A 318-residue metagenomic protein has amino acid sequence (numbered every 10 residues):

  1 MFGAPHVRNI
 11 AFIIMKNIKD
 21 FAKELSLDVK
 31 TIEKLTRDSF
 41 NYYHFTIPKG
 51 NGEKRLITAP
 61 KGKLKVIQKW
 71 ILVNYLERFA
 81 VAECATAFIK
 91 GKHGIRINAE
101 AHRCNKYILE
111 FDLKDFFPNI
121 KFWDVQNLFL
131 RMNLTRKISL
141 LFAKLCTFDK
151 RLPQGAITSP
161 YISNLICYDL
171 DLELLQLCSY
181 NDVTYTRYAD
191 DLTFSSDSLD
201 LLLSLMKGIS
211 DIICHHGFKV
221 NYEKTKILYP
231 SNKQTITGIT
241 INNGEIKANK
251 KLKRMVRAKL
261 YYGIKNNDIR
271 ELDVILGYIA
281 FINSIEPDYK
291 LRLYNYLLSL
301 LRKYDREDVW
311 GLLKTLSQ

Functional and structural regions predicted by a protein language model:
M1-V7: Sequence-structural signature of the catalytic-core scaffold of metal-dependent phosphohydrolases that act on
N9-P48, G52-Y107, F111, F116-T135 (+3 more regions): Right-hand nucleic-acid polymerase module
H93-I95, L177-N181: Short amphipathic beta-strand starts and helix->beta connectors
E110-K114, G155, S159, Y180-D197: Catalytic palm active-site di-aspartate
